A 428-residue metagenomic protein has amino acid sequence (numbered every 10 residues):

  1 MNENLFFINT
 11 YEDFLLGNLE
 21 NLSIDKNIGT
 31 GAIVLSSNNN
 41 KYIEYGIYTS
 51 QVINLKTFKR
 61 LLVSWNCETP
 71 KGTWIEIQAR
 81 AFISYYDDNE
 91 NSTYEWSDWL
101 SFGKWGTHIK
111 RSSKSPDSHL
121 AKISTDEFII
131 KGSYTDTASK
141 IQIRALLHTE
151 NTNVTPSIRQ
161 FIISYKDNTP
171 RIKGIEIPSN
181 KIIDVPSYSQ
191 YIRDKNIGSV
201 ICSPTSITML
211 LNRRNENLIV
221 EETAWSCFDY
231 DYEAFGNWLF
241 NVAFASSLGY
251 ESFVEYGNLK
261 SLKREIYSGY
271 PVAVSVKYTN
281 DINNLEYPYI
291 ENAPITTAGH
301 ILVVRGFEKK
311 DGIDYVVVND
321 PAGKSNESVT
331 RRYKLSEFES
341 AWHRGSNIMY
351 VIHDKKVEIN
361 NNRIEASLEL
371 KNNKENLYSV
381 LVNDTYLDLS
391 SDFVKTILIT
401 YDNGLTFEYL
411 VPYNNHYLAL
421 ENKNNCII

Functional and structural regions predicted by a protein language model:
N4-S23, A32-V34, I53-K56, G72 (+5 more regions): Noncatalytic regulatory segments and standalone regulatory/sensor domains
N27-K41: Short carbohydrate-recognition loop motifs
N38-T57: Short beta-strands within extracellular/lumenal beta-sheet-rich domains
K41-Y42, N217-N360, K374, E408-L410: Conserved active-site-adjacent core of cysteine acyl-enzyme catalytic domains
T57-T69, D384-S391: A short beta-strand element within beta-rich, extracytoplasmic domains of secreted/secretory-pathway proteins
Q78-N89, T400: Conserved Ser/Thr-centered positions that define the repeating blades of beta-propeller domains
T93-Y134: Extracellular carbohydrate recognition and processing domains and analogous Trp-centered ligand-binding platforms
K140, L146-F235, K310: Active-site-adjacent structural segments surrounding the nucleophilic cysteine of cysteine proteases and isopeptidases
